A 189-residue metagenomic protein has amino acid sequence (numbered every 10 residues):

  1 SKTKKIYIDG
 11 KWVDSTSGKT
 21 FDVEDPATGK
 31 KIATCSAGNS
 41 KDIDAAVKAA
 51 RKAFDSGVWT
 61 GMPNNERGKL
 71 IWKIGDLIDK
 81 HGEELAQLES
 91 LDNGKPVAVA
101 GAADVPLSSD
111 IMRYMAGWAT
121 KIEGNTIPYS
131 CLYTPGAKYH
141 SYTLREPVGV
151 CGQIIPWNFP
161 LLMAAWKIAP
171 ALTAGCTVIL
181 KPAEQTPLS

Functional and structural regions predicted by a protein language model:
S1-T28, T34, A53: Hydrophobic face of amphipathic alpha-helices that form TPR/SEL1-like repeat modules and related alpha-solenoid
I6, S90, R113, T120 (+2 more regions): Short glycine- and Lys/Arg-enriched binding-loop motifs that mark or flank ligand-binding interfaces
D14, K19-T20, N64-I71, P128-S130: Short secondary-structure junction/hinge motifs that connect adjacent elements
D25, A37, G61, R145 (+1 more regions): Conserved strand-loop elements at the edges of beta-sheets that form or border functional pockets
I32-E123: Glycine-rich loop-to-alpha-helix module at the N-terminal edge of alpha/beta enzyme cores
N125, Y129-S189: Conserved small-residue-rich beta-alpha loop and adjacent elements that most often cradle the phosphate/pyrophosphate
